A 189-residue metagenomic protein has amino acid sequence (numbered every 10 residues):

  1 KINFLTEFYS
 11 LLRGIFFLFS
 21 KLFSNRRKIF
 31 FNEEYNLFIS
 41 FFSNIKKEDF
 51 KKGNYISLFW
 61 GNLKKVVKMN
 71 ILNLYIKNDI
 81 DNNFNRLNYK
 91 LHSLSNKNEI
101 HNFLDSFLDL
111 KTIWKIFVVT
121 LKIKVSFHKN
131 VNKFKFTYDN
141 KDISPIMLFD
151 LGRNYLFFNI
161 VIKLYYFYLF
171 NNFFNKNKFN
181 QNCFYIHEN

Functional and structural regions predicted by a protein language model:
K1-N189: Catalytic-core helical/loop segments in enzymes performing group transfer/polymerization on anionic/lipid-linked
